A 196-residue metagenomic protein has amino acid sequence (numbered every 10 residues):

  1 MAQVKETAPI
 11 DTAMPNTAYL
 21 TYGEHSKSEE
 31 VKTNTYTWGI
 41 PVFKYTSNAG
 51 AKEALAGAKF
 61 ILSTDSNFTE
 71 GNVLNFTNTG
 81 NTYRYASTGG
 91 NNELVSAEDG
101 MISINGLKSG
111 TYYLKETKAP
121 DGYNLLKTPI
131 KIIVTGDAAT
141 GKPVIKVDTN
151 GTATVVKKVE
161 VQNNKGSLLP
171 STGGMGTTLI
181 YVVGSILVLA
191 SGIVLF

Functional and structural regions predicted by a protein language model:
M1-F196: Solvent-exposed loop/turn and edge beta-strand elements of beta-rich ligand-binding domains
